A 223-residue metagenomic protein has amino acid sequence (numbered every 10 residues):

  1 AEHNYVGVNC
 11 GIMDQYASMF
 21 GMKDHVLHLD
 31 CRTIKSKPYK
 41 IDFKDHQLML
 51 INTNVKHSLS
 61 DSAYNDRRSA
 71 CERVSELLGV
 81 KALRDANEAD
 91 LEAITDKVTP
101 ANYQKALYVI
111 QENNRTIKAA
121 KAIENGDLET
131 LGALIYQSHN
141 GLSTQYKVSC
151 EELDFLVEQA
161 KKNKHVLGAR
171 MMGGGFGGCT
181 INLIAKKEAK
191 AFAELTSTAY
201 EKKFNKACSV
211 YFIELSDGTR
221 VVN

Functional and structural regions predicted by a protein language model:
A1-Q15: Glycine-rich, mobile lid/loop segments that gate access to catalytic sites or pores
M13-Q15, D24, H46, G178: Change "...and in nucleic-acid phosphodiester-cleaving endonucleases..." to "...and in nucleic-acid processing enzymes
F20-G168, L183-N223: C-terminal nucleotide
G177-L183: Short beta-strand->loop micro-motif that forms the acidic, two-metal-ion catalytic signature in nucleotide-processing
